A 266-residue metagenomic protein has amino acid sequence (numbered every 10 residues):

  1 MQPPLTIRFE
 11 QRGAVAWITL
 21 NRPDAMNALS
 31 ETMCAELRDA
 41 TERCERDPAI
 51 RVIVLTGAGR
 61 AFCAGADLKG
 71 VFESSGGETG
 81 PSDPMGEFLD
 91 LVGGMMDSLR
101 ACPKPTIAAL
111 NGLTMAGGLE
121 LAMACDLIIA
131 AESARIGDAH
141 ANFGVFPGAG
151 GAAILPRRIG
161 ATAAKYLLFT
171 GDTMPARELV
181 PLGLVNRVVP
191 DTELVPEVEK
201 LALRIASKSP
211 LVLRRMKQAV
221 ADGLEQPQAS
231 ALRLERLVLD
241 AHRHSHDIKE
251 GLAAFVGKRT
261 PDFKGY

Functional and structural regions predicted by a protein language model:
M1-A58, D97, V195: Conserved CoA-thioester-binding segment of acyl-CoA-metabolizing enzymes
M1-P4, A253-Y266: Terminal low-complexity tails and localization/encapsulation signals of metabolic enzymes
I18, R22, E36-L37, L55 (+7 more regions): Terminal peptide-recognition signature
G57-S98, T114, G144, P227: Glycine- (often His-adjacent) and acidic-residue-rich active-site loop that binds/positions the CoA thioester
D97-L213, D240-A241, S245, E250 (+2 more regions): Crotonase-fold acyl-CoA enzyme core
K217-Q226: Short, charged, surface-exposed hinge/linker loops at domain edges that act as mobile lids or interdomain connectors
